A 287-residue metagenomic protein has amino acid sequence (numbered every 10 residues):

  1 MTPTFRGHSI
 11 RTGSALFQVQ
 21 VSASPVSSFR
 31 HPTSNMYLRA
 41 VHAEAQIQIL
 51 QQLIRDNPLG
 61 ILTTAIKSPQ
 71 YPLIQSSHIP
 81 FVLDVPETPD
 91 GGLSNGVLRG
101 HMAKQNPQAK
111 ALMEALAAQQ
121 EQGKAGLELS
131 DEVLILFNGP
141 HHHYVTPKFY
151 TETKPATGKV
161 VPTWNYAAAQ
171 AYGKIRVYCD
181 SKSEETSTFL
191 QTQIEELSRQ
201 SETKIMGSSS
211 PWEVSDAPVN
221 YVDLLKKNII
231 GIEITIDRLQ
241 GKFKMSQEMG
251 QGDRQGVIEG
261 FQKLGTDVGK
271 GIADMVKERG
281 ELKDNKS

Functional and structural regions predicted by a protein language model:
T2-G13, F17, H31-V97: An N-terminal domain-cap segment
A15, V19-V26: Acidic, Ala/Val/Gly-enriched low-complexity intrinsically disordered segments
F29-P32, N165, Q170-S287: C-terminal edge-of-domain segments
L50-I54, P89-D90, G123-L127, V222-K227: A general structural signal for short secondary-structure junctions and capping/turn motifs
I66-S68, F81-V85, M102-N106, G139 (+1 more regions): Short, flexible loop/turn elements at secondary-structure junctions
L83-E87, N106, L197-S201, I205: A generic secondary-structure signal for well-formed alpha-helical elements
T88-G91, N95, A103-F189: Short, structured beta-strand-loop surface elements
V97-M102, I232: A generic structural motif
